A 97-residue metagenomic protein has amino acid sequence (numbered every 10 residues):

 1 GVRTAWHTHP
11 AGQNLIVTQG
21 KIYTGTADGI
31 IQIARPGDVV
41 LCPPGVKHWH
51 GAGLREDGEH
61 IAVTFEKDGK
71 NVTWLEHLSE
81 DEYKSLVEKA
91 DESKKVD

Functional and structural regions predicted by a protein language model:
G1-H9, P44: Conserved short histidine dyad/triad with adjacent acidic residue
T8, I16, A34-P36, A52: Conserved strand-loop elements at the edges of beta-sheets that form or border functional pockets
T8-T24, V63-E66: Short, conserved beta-strand element in jelly-roll/cupin
P10-Q13, V46, E56: Residues that flank catalytic or metal-binding motifs in active/ligand-binding sites
K21, V46-K47: Acidic beta-to-alpha connecting loop that harbors the catalytic carboxylate
D28-G45: Short acidic-glycine-tyrosine-enriched beta hairpin
W49-D97: Double-stranded beta-helix
